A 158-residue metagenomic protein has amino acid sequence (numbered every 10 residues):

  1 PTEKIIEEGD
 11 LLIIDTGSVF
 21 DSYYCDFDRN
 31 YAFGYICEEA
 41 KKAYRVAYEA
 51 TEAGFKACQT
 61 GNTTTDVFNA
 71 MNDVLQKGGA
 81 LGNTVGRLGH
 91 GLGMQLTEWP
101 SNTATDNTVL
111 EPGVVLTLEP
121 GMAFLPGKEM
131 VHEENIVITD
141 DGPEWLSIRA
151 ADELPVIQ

Functional and structural regions predicted by a protein language model:
P1-Q158: Active-site neighborhoods and metal-handling regions in enzymes and metal-associated proteins
